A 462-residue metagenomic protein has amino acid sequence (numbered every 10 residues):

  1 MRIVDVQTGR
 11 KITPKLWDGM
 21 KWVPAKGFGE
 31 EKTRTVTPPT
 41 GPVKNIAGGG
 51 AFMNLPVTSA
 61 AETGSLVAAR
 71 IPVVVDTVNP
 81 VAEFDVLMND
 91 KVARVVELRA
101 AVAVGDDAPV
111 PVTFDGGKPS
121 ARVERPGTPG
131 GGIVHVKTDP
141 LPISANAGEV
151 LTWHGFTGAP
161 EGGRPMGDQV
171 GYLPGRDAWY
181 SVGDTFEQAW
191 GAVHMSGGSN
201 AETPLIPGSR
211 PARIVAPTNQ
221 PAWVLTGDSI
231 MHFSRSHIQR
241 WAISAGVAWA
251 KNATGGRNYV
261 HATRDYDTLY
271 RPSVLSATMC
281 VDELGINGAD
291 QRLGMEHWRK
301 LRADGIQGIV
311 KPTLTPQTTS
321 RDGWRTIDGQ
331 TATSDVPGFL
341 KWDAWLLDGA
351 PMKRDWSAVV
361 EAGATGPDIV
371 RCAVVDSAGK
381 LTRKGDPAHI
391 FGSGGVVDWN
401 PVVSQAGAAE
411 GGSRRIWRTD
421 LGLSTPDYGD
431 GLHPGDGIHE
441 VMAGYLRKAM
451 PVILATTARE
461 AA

Functional and structural regions predicted by a protein language model:
M1-T35, T268-P272, I286, K300-A303 (+5 more regions): Viral virion structural and adsorption modules
D5-R10, L16-T226, M231-H232, I453-A462: N-terminal secretory targeting modules
F84, P126, I133, I206-K300 (+5 more regions): Conserved SGNH/GDSL esterase-like catalytic core that processes O-acyl groups on lipids and polysaccharides
A145-N146, P217-T218, S273-L275, K384 (+1 more regions): Extracellular/periplasmic catalytic domains that process cell-envelope and extracellular macromolecules
G171-S181, D290-G305: A short, gly/pro- and small-residue-rich
A248, M279, Q307-V310, G395: Proline-centered loop/turn at the N-terminus of a beta-strand
N252, P312, W399-V402: Conserved beta-strand termini and adjacent loop/short-helix elements that scaffold enzyme active sites in alpha/beta
T318-A462: Catalytic His-Asp segment of secreted/periplasmic serine-dependent ester chemistry enzymes
